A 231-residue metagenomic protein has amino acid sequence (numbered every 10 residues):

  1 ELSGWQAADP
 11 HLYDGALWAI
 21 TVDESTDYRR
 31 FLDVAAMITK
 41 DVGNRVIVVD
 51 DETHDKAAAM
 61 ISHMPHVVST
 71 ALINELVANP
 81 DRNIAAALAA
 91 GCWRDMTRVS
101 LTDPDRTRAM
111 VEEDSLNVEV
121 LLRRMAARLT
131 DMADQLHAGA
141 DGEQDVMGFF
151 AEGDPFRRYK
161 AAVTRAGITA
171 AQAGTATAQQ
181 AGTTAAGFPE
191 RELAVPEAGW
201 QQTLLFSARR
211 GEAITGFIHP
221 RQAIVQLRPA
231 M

Functional and structural regions predicted by a protein language model:
E1-V49, D55-A58: Rossmann-fold dinucleotide-binding core
S3, A8-D9, R45, T53 (+4 more regions): Glycine-rich, flexible loop/turn motifs
D23, N44-V49, V99-E112, H137 (+1 more regions): A short, terminal or domain-edge coil/loop segment
D33, M37, K56-A59, H63 (+5 more regions): Alpha-helical scaffold segments in soluble metabolic enzymes
K40, H63, T70, N74 (+4 more regions): A structural signal for alpha-helix termini and helix-coil/disorder junctions
V49-A86: Anionic-ligand binding region
R82-R158: Interdomain hinge/lid region at the active-site interface of Rossmann-like NAD(P)-dependent oxidoreductases
A127, Q135, Q144-G174, A178-M231: Long, low-complexity C-terminal extensions of enzymes
